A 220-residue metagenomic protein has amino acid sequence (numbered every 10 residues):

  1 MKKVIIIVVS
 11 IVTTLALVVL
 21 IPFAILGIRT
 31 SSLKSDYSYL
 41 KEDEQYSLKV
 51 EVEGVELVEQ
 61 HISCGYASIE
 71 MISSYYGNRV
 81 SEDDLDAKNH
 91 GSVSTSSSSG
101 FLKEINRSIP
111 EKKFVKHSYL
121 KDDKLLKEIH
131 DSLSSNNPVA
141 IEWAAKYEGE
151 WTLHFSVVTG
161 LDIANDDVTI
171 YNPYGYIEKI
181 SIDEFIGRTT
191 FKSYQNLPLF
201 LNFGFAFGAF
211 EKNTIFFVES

Functional and structural regions predicted by a protein language model:
V4-S98, A145, I163-A164, G208 (+1 more regions): Active-site-adjacent structural segments surrounding the nucleophilic cysteine of cysteine proteases and isopeptidases
I5-I6, P22-I28, L33, T159-S220: Noncatalytic regulatory segments and standalone regulatory/sensor domains
G65-S73, E82, D86, S99-L102 (+6 more regions): Extracytoplasmic/secreted envelope proteins and their assembly/folding machinery, especially bacterial periplasmic
S68, I72-Y76, N89, I105 (+5 more regions): Sec/Tat-exported extracytoplasmic proteins
R79-L85, F114-K121: Surface-exposed patches in mature extracellular/periplasmic domains of secreted proteins
S97-S98, I105, K116-D122: Surface-exposed acidic loop/strand-edge motifs in secreted or periplasmic proteins that form small linear binding
D122-N172: Active-site-adjacent substructure of cysteine-protease-like catalytic cores
